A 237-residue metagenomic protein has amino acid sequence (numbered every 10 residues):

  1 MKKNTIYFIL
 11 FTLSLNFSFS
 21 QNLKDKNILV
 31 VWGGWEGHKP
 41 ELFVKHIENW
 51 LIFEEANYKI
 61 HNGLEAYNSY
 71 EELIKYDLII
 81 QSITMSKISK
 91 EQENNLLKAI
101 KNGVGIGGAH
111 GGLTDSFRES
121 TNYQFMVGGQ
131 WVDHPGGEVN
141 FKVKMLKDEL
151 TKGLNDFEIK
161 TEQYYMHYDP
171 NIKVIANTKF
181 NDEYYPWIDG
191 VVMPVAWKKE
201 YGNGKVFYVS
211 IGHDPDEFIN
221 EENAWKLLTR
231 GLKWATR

Functional and structural regions predicted by a protein language model:
M1-L23: Bacterial Sec-dependent N-terminal signal peptides
S18-Q21, N68-E71, Q163-Y165, W197: Short, flexible, glycine/charge-rich loop motifs used to bind or transfer phosphoryl groups or to couple energy/partner
N22, K26-V31, E36-T114, F218: Helical hinge/lid and interdomain linker segments adjacent to catalytic or ligand-binding clefts that mediate domain
N22-V30, F53, E71, Y184-M193 (+1 more regions): Extracellular ligand-binding/catalytic regions of CAZymes and related secreted enzymes and adhesion modules
L51-E54, K75, H134-Y208: Catalytic beta-strand/loop cores that center a nucleophilic Ser/Cys/Thr and support acyl-enzyme chemistry
S86-G153: A glycine-rich, often tryptophan-bearing local segment used as a flexible ligand/cofactor-contacting loop or short
G111, K179, I211: Active-site donor-binding loop signature of nucleotide-sugar glycosyltransferases
N122-Q130, E158-I159, Y165-K173, G202 (+2 more regions): Oxidoreductase and adenylate-handling cofactor-binding alpha/beta cores
